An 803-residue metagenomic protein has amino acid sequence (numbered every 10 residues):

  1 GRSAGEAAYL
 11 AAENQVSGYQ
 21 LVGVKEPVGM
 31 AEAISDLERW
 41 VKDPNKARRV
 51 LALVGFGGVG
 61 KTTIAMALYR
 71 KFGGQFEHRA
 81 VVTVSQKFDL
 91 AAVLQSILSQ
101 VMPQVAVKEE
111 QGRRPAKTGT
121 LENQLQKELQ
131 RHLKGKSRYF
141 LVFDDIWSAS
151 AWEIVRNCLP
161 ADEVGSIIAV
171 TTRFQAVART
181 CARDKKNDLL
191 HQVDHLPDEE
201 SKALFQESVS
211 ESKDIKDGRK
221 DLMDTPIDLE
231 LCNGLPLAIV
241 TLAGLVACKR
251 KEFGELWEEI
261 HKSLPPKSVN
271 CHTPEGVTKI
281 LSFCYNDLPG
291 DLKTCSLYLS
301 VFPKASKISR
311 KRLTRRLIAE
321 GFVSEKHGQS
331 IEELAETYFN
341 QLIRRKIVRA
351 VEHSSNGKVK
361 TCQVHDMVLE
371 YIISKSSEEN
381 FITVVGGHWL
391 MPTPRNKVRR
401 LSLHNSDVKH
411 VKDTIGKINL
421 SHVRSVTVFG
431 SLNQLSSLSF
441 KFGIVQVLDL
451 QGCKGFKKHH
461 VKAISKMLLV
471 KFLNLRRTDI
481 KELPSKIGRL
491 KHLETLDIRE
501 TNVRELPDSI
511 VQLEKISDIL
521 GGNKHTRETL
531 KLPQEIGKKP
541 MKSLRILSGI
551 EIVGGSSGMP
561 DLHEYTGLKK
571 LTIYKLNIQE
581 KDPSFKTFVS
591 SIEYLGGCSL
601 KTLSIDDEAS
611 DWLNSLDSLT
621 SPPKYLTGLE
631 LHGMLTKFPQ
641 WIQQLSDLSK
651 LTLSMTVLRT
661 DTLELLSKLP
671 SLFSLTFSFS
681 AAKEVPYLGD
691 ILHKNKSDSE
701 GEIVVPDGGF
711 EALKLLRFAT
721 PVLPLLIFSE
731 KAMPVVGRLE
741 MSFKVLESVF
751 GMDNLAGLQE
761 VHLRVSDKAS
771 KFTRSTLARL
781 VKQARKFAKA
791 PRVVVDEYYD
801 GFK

Functional and structural regions predicted by a protein language model:
G1, P160-D162, K216, L245-C295 (+7 more regions): Surface-exposed helical/coil interface segments that assemble multiprotein signaling complexes
G1-G57, T63-Y69, V82, A92-Q95 (+14 more regions): Regulatory and partner-binding modules of innate immune sensors/adaptors
R2-V59, T63-E77, T83-S85, S96 (+6 more regions): N-terminal flanking helix/linker immediately upstream of nucleotide/cofactor-binding cores
S3-G5, I97, M102-G119, V164-T294 (+6 more regions): Non-catalytic, charged helical/coil tracts that couple and regulate nucleotide-powered enzyme cores
R70-Q75, E122-L196: A conserved switch/coupling segment of P-loop NTPase cores
R79-F88, V193, I550: A short hydrophobic beta-strand->loop->alpha-helix junction that borders the nucleotide-binding pocket of P-loop NTPases
V93-L94, A106-V142, W147, E163 (+3 more regions): Mid-core helix/loop region of P-loop NTP-binding domains shared across ATPases and GTPases
I146, S406, S431, C453-G455 (+12 more regions): Conserved "Asn-ladder"/turn position within leucine-rich repeats
